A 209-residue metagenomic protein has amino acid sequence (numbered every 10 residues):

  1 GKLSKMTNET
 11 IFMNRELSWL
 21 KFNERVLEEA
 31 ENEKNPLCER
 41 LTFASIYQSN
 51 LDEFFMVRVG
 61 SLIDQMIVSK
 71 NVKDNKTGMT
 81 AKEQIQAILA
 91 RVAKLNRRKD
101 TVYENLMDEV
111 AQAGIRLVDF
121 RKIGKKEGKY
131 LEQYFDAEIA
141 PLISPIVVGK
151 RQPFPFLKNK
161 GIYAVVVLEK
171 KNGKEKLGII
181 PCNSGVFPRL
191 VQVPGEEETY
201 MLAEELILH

Functional and structural regions predicted by a protein language model:
L3-H209: N-terminal non-catalytic structural scaffold regions of very large proteins
